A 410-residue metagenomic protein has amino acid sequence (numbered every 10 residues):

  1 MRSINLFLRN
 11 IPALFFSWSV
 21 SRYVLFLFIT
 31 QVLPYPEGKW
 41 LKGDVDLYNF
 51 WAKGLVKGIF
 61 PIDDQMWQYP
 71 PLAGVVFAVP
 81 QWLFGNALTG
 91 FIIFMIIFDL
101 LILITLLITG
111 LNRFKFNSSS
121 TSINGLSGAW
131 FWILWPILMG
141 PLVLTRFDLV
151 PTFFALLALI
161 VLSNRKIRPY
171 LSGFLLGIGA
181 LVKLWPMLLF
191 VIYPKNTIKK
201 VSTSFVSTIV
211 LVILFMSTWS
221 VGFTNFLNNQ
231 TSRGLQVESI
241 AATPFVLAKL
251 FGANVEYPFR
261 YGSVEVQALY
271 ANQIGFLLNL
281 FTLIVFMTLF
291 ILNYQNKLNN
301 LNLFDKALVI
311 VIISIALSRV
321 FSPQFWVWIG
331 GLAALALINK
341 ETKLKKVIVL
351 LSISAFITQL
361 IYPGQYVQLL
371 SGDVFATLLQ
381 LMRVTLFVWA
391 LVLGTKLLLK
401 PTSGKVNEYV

Functional and structural regions predicted by a protein language model:
R2-N229, G234-Q236, I274-V410: Multi-pass membrane glycosyltransferase architecture that uses lipid-linked
G222-L278: Periplasmic/ER-lumenal interhelical loops and adjacent helix-loop junctions in multi-pass membrane proteins
